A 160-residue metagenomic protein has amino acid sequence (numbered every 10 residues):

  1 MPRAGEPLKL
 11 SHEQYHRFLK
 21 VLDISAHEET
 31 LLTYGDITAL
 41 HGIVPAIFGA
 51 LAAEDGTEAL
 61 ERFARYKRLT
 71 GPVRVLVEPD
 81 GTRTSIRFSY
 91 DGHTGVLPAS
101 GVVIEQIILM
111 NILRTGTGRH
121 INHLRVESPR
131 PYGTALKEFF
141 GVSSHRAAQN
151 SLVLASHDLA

Functional and structural regions predicted by a protein language model:
M1-I86: N-terminal low-complexity or simple alpha-helical regulatory segments that function as activation/interaction modules
D55-A160: Alpha-helical bundle regulatory/interaction domains
